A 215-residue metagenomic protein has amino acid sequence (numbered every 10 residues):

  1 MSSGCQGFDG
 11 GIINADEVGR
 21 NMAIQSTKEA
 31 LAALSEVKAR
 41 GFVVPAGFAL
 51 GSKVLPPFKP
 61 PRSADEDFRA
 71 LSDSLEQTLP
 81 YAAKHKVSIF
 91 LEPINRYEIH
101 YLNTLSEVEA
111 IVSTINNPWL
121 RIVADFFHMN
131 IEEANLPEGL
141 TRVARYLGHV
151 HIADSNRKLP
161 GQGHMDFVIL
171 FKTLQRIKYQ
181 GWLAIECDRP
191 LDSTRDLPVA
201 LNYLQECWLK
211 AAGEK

Functional and structural regions predicted by a protein language model:
S2-G4, G47-S52, L79-A83, L140-A144 (+1 more regions): Short hydrophobic/aromatic-rich motifs at helix boundaries and adjacent loops
S2-S3, A32, P61, E92 (+3 more regions): Homeobox/homeodomain signature
S3-G7, F48-L50, P93-Y97, F126-H128 (+2 more regions): Active-site-proximal loop/turn and secondary-structure-junction residues that shape catalytic pockets, frequently
G10-R121, E214: Active-site acidic/histidine proton-transfer and metal-coordination neighborhood in alpha/beta enzyme cores
K38-R40, L102-K215: Histidine-acidic metal/acid-base catalytic patches
